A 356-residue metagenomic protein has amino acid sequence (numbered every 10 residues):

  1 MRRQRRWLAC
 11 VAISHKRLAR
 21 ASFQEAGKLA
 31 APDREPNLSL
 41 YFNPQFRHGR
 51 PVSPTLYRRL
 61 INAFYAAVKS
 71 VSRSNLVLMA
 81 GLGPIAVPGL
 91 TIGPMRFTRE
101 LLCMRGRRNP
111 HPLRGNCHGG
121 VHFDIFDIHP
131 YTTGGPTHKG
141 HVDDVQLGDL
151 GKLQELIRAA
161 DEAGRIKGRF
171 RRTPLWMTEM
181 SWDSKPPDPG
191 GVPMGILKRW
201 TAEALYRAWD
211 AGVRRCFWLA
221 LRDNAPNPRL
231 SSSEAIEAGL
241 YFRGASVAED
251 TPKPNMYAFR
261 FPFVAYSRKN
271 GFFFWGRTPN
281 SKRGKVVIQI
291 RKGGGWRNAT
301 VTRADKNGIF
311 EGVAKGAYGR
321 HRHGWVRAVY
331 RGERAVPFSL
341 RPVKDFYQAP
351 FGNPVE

Functional and structural regions predicted by a protein language model:
M1, G27-P32, L38, F42-G49 (+2 more regions): Aromatic- and acidic-residue-enriched segments that line the glycan-binding/catalytic groove of carbohydrate-active
Q4-L18, S22-F23, P51-M194: Noncatalytic carbohydrate-binding groove/subsite architecture in carbohydrate-active enzymes
A21, E25-K28, R214: Short acidic/polar active-site loop segments enriched in Thr and Asp
L29-D33, W176, W182, W296: Signature tryptophan residues that serve as conserved aromatic anchors
A31, N37, L78-G81, D127 (+1 more regions): Residues embedded in well-ordered beta-strands within globular domains across many folds
Y41-F42, S184-V287, R297, V301 (+1 more regions): Aromatic-rich peripheral "rim/lid" segments of glycoside hydrolase catalytic domains that contact and position glycan
Q289-G293: Predominantly extracellular/luminal cell-surface or secreted proteins
K306-K315: Aromatic sugar-binding surface patches on proteins that engage polysaccharides or sugar-phosphate polymers
